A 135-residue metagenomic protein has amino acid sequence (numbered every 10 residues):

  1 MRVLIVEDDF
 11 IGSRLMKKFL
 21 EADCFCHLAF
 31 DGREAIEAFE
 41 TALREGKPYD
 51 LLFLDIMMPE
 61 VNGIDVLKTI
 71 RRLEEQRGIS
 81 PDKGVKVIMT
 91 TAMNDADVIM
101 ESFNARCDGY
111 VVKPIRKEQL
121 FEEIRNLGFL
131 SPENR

Functional and structural regions predicted by a protein language model:
D8-S13, L28-T41, G63: Helix N-cap/capping motif at the beta->alpha junctions
R14-E21: Charged docking surfaces used in two-component/phosphorelay signaling
E37, I64-D82: Short amphipathic alpha-helix used as the core "switch/output" element in two-component signaling
L43-F53: Active-site beta3 strand of CheY-like receiver
M58: Receiver (REC) domain active-site loop signature in two-component systems and cognate sites in sensor histidine kinases
D65, D82-K83, N94-G109, E122: Alpha4 helix (beta4-alpha4-beta5 surface) of REC/receiver domains from two-component response regulators
I115-I124: C-terminal output helix
